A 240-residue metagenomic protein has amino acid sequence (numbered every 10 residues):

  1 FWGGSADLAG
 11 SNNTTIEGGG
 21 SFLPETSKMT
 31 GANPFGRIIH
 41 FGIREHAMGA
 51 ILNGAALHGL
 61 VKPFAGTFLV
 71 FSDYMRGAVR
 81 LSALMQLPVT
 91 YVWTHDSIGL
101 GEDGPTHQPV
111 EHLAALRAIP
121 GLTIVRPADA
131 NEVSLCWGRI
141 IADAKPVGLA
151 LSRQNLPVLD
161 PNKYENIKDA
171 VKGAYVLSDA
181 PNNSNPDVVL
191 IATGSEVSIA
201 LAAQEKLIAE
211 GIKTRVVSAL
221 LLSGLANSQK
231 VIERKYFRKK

Functional and structural regions predicted by a protein language model:
F1-A150, N155-L156, S218, L222 (+2 more regions): Thiamine diphosphate
G99-P105, I141-K240: Thiamine diphosphate
